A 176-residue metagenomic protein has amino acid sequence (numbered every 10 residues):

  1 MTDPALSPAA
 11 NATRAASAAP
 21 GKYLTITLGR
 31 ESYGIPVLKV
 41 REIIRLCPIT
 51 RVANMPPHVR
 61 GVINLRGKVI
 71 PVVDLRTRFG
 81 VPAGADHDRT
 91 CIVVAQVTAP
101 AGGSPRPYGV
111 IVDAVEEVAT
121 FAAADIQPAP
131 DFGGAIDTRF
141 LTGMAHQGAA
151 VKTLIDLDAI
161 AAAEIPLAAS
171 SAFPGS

Functional and structural regions predicted by a protein language model:
M1-S176: An acidic, low-aromatic, low-complexity terminal/linker signal
